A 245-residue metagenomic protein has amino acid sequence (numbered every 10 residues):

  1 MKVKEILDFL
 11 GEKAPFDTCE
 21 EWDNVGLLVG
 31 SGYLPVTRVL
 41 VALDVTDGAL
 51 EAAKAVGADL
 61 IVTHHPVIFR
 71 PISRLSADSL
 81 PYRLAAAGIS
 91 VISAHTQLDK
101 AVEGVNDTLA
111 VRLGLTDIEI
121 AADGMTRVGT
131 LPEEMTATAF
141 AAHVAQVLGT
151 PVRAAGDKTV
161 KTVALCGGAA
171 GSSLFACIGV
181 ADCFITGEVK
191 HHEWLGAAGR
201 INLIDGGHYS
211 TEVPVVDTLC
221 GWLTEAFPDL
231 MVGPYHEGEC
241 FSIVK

Functional and structural regions predicted by a protein language model:
M1-K245: Hydrophobic structural segments
